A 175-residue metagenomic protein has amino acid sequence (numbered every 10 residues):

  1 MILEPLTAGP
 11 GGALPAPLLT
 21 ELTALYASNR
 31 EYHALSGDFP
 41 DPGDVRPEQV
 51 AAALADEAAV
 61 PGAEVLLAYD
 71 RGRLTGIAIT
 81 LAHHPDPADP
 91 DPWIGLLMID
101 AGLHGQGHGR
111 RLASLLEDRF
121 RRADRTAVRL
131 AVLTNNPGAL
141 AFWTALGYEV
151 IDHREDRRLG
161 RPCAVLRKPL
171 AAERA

Functional and structural regions predicted by a protein language model:
I2-H104, A113-L115, R119, P169-E173: Acetyl-CoA-dependent GNAT
G43, D86, N135, D156-L159: A short beta-turn/loop motif at secondary-structure boundaries
F120-A131: Conserved GNAT acetyl-CoA-binding A-motif
R129-L133, T144, E149-V165: Conserved catalytic-core motifs of GNAT/GCN5-like acyltransferases
A139: Helix-turn-helix
